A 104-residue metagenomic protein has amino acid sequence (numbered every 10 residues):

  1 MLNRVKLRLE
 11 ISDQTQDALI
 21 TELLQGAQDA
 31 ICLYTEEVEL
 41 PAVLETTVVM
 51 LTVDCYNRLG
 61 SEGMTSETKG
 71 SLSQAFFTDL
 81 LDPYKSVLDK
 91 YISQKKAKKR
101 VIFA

Functional and structural regions predicted by a protein language model:
M1-T46, S86-A104: Conserved short "hinge" loops at termini or chain/domain junctions
E45, M50-A104: Short loop/turn elements at secondary-structure junctions
